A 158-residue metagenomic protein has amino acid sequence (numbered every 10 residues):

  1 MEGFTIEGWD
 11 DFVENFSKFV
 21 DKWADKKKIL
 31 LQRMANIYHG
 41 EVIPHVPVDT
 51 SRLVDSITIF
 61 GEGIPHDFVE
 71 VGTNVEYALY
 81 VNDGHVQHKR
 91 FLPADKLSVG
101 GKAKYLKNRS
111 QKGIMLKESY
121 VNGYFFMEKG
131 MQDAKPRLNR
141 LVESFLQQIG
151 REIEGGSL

Functional and structural regions predicted by a protein language model:
M1-A78, K96-L158: Short, Lys/Arg-rich flexible segments
L79-L92: Extended Gly/Ser/Thr-rich low-complexity repeat segments, especially those forming or decorating extracellular
